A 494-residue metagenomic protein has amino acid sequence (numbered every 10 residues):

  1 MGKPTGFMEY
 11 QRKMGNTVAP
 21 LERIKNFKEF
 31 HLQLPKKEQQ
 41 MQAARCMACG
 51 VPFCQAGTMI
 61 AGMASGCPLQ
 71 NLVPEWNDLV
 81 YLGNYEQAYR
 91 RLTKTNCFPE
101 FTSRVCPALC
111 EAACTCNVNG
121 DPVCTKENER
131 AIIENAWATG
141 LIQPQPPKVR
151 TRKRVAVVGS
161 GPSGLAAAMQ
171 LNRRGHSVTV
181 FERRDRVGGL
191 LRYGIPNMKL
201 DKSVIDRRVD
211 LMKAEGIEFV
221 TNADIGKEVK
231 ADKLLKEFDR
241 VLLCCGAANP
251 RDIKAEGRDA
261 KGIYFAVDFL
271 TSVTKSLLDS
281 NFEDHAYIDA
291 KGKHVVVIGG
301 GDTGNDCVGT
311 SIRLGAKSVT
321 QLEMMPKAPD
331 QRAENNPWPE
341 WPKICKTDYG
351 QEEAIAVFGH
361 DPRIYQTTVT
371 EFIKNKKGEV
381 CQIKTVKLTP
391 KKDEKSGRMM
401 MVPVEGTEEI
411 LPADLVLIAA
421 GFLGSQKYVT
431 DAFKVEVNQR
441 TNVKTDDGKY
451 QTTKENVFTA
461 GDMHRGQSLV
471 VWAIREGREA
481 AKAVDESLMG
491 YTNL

Functional and structural regions predicted by a protein language model:
P4, H31-A61, Y85-L109: Immediate flanking context of iron-sulfur cluster ligation sites
T5-L32, M41-A44, G57, P68-L82 (+11 more regions): Beta1-alpha1 glycine-rich phosphate/pyrophosphate-binding loop at the start of Rossmann-like nucleotide-binding domains
R12-K37, Q42-R45, Y365, I373 (+2 more regions): C-terminal catalytic lobe of FAD-dependent flavoproteins
A131-V149, R207-K227, P250-L314, V437-K449 (+1 more regions): Glycine-rich dinucleotide-binding loop and its adjacent helix/turn
V149-V158, D206-E256, T370-T385, T389-D393 (+2 more regions): Feature captures the FAD/FMN-dependent oxidoreductase FAD-binding
V158-P162, G299-G301, D462: Glycine-rich Rossmann-fold phosphate-binding loop(s) that bind the pyrophosphate of adenine dinucleotide cofactors
K261-G292, K391-Q467: FAD-site-proximal beta/loop scaffold in flavoenzymes
G304-G309, L314-G315, A460-Y491: A conserved FAD-binding loop/helix module that cradles the flavin
